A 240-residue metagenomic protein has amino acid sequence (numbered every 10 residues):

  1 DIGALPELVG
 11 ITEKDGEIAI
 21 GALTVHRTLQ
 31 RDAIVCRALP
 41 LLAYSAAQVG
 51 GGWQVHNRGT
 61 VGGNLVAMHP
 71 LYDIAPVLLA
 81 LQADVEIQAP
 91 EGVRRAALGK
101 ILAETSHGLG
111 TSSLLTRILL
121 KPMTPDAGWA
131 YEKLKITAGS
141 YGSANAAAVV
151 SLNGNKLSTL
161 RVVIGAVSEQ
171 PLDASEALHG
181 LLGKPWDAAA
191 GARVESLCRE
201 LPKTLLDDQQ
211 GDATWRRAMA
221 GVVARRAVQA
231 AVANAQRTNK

Functional and structural regions predicted by a protein language model:
D1-K240: C-terminal structural segment of proteins
